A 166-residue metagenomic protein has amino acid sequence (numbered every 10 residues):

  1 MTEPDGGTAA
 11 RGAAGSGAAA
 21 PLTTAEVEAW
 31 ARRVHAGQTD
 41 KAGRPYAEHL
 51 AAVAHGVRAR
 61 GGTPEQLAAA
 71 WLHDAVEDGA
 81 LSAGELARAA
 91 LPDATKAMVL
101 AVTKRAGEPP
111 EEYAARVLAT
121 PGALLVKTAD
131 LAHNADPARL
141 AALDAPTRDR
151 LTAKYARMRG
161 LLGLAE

Functional and structural regions predicted by a protein language model:
T2-E166: Active-site helical microenvironments for divalent-metal-assisted chemistry
